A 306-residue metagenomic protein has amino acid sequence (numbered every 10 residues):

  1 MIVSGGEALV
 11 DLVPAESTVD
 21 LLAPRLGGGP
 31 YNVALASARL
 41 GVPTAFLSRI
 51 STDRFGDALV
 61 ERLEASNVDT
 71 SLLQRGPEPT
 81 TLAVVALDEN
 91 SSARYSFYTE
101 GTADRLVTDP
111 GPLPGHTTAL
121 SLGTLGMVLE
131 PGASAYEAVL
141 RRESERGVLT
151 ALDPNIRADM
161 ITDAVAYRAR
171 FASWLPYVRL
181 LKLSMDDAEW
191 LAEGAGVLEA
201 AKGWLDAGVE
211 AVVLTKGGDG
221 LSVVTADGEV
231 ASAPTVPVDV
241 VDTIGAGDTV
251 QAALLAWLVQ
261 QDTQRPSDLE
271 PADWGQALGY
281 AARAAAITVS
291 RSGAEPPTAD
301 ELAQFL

Functional and structural regions predicted by a protein language model:
M1-S17: Positively charged, low-complexity intrinsically disordered leader regions
M1-V3, R62-E64, T70-S71, S92-V230 (+2 more regions): Ribokinase/PfkB-type carbohydrate-kinase core domain
V3, R141-R142, E193-L306: Conserved phosphate-binding/catalytic region of the ribokinase-like
E7, S48-T52, N155: Cofactor-binding loop segments of dinucleotide-utilizing enzymes, especially the Rossmann-like FAD- and NAD(P)+-binding
A8, L12, P154-I156, M185 (+3 more regions): Generic detector of well-ordered alpha-helical packing
T18-A83, L87-S92, T99-D104, G111: Substrate-binding N-lobe of the ribokinase-like
T81, T102, T124-M127, A285 (+1 more regions): Glycine-rich phosphate/pyrophosphate-binding beta-alpha loops
